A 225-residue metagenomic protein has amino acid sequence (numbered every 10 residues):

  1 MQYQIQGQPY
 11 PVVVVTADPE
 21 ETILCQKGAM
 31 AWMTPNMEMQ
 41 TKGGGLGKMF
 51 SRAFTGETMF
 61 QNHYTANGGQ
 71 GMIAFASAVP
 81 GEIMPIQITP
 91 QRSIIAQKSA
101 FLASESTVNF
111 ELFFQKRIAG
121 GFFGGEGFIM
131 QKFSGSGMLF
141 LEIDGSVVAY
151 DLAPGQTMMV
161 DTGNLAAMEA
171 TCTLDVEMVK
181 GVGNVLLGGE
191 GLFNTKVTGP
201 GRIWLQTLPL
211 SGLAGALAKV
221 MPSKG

Functional and structural regions predicted by a protein language model:
M1-G225: Composition-driven recognition of glycine/serine/threonine/acidic- and proline-rich low-complexity segments and repeats
